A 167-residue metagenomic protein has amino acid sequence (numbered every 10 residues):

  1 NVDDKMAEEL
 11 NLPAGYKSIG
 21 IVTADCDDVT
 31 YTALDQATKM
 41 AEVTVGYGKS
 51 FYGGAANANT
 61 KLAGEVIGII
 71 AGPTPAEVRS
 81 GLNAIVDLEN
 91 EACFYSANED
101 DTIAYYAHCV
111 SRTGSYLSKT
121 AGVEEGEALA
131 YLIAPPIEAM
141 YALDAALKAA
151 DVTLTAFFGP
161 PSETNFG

Functional and structural regions predicted by a protein language model:
N1-C26, G46-E65, G72-T74, C93-G167: A structural signal for small-residue-enriched, beta-sheet-centric alpha/beta enzyme cores and oligomeric scaffold folds
T30-Q36: N-terminal low-complexity, intrinsically disordered segments
A33, G81, E138-A142: Amphipathic alpha-helical interface surfaces
L34, P75-E89: Charge-rich, low-aromatic oligomerization/scaffolding segments with amphipathic character
Q36-K39, I85-V86, A145-A149: Short, solvent-exposed amphipathic alpha-helical segments in soluble enzyme and RNA/protein-processing domains
M40, T44: Polyanion/phosphate-binding surface patch
